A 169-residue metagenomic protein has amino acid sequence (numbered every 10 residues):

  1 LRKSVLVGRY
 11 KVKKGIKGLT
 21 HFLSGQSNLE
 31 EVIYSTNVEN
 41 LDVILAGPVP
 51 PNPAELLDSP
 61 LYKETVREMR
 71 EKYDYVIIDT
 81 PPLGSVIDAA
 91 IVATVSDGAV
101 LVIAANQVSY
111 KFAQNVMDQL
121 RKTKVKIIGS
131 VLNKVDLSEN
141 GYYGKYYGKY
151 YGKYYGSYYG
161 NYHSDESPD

Functional and structural regions predicted by a protein language model:
L1-D169: P-loop NTP-binding module
